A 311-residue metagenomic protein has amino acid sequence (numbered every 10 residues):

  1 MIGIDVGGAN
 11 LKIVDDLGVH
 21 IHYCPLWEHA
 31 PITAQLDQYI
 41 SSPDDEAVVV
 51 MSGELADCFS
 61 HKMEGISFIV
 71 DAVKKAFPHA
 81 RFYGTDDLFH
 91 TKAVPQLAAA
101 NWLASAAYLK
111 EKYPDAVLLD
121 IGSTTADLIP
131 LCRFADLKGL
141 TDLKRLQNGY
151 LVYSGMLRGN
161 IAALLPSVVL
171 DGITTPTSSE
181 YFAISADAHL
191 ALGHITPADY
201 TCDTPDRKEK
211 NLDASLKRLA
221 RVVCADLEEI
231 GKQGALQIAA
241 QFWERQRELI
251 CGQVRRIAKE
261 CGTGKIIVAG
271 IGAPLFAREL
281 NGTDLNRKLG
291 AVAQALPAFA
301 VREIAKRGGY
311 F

Functional and structural regions predicted by a protein language model:
M1-G8, K12-L119, I129-F311: Nucleotide/phosphate-binding catalytic cleft detector across ATP-hydrolyzing and phosphate-transferring enzymes
T124-L128: Glycine-rich anion/phosphate-binding loop at the beta-strand->alpha-helix junction
